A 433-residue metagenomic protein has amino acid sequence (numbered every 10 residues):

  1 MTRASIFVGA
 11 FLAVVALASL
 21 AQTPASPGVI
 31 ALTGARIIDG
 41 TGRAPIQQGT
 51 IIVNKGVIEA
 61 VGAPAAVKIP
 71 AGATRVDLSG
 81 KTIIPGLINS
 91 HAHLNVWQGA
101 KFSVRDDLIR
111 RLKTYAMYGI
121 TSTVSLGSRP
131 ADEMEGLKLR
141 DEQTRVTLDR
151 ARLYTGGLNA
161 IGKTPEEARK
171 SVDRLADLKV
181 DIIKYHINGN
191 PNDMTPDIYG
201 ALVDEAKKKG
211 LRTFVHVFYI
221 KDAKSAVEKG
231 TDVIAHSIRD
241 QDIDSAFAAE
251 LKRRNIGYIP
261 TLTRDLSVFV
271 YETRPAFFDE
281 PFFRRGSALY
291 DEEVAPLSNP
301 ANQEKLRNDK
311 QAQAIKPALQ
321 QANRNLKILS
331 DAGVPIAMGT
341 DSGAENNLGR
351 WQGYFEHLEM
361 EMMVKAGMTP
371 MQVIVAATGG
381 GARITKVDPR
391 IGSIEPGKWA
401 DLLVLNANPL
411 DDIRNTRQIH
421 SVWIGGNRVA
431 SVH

Functional and structural regions predicted by a protein language model:
P24, I37, R43-I84, Q143: Histidine-rich, glycine-flanked metal-binding segment
I37-T50, A63-A66, Q320, W351 (+2 more regions): Acidic, glycine-enriched loop/beta-strand segments at the rims of small-molecule binding/catalytic pockets
K81-R145, E166, K221-V233: Metal-associated gating/positioning segment near the N- to mid-region
A92-D107, N159-E166, G189-T195, L306-K316 (+1 more regions): Acidic/histidine-rich helix-loop elements that form or flank divalent-metal/phosphate-binding sites at the catalytic
R111-E133, R150-L158, L178-N190, R212 (+3 more regions): Divalent metal-dependent hydrolysis catalytic cores, especially in the metallo-beta-lactamase
D141-R152, G156, P196-V215, N255 (+1 more regions): Alpha-helix-loop-beta-strand connector modules within alpha/beta enzyme cores
L158-D204, S225-E228: Active-site gating/metal-coordination segments in enzymes
K170-N192, D240-A366, V432: Active-site neighborhoods of metal-dependent hydrolases
